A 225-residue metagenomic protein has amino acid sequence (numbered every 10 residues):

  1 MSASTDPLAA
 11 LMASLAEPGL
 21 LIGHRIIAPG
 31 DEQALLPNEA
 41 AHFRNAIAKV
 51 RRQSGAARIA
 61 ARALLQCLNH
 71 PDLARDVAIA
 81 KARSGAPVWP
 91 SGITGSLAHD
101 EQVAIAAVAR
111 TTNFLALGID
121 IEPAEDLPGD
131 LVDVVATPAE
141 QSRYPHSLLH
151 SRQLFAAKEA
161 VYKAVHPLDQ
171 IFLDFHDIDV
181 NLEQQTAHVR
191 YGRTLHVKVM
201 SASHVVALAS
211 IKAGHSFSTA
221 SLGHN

Functional and structural regions predicted by a protein language model:
M1-N225: Core catalytic alpha/beta fold that binds nucleotide/phospho-ligands
